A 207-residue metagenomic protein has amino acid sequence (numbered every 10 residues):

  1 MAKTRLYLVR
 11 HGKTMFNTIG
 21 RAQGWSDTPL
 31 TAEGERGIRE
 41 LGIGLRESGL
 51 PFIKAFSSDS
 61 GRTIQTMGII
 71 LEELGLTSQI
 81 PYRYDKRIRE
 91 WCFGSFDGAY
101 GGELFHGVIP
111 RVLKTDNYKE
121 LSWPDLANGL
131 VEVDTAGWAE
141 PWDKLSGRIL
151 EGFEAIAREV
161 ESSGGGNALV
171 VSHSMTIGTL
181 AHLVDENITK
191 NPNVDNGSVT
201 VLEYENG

Functional and structural regions predicted by a protein language model:
A2-S78: Active-site-proximal alpha-helix that buttresses catalytic centers in soluble enzyme cores
H11, R87, H173: Active-site glycine-centered loops adjacent to acidic/histidine catalytic or metal-binding residues that shape
R39-R46, L71, S146, L150-E161: Generic structural signal for well-ordered alpha-helical scaffold segments
P51-D59, P81-R83, G164-V171: Short glycine-rich phosphate-binding loop at a beta-alpha junction
I70-L74, V160, V184-I188: Active-site catalytic pocket residues across diverse enzymes, especially alpha/beta-hydrolases
E73-R148: Phosphate-handling substructures
L145, F153-E154, G165-N187: Extended, basic/helix-rich recognition subdomains
D185-G207: Domain-level recognition of soluble alpha/beta enzyme cores, biased toward histidine phosphatases/phosphomutases
